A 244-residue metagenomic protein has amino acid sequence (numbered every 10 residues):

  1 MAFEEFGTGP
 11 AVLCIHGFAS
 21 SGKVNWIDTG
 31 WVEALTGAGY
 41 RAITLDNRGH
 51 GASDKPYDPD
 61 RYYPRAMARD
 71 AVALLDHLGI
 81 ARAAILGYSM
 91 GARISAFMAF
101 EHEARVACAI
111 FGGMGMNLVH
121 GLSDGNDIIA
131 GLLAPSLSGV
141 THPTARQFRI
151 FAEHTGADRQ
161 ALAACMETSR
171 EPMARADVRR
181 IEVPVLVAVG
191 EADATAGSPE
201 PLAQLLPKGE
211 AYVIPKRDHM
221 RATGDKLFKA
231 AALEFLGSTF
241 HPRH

Functional and structural regions predicted by a protein language model:
A2-D54: Conserved HGGG/HGGXW glycine-rich cap/lid loop of the alpha/beta-hydrolase fold
E33-G37, T44-A83: Active-site loop/oxyanion-hole signature of alpha/beta-hydrolase fold enzymes
A81-V119: Conserved hydrolase catalytic core segment
G115-N126, R221-A222: A short beta-to-alpha transition loop/helix N-cap that caps and shapes the active-site region
I150-A174: Hydrophobic, aromatic-rich cap/lid helix
I181, V187-V189: Short beta-strand/loop motif that positions the catalytic acidic residue of the alpha/beta-hydrolase fold
A194-E200: Conserved alpha/beta-hydrolase "acid-adjacent" motif
I214-H244: Catalytic active-site module of serine/aspartate enzymes centered on a nucleophile-bearing elbow/loop
